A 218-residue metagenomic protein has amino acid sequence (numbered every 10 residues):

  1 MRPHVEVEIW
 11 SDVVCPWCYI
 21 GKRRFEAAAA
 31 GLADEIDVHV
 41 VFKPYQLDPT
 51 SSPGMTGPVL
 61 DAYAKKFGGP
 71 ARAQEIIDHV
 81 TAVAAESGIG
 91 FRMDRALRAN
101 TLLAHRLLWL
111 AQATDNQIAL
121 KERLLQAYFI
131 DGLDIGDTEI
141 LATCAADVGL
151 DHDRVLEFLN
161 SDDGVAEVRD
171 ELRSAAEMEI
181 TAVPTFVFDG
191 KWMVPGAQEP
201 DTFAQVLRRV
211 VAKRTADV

Functional and structural regions predicted by a protein language model:
R2-W10, V14-D34, V38, F42 (+1 more regions): C-terminal cap of thioredoxin/glutaredoxin-like
K22-D131, K213: Structural alpha/beta surface segment adjacent to cysteine/selenocysteine redox centers across thiol/disulfide enzymes
